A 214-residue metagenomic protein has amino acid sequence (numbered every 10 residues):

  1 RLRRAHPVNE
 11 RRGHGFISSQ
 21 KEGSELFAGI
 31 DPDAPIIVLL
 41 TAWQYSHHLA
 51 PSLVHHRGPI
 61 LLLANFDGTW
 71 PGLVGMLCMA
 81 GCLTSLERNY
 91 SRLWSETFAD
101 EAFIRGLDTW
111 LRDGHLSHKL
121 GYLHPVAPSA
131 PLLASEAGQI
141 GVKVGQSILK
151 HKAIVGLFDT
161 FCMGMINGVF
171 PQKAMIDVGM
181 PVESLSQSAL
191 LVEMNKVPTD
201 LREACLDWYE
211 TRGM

Functional and structural regions predicted by a protein language model:
R1-M214: An N-terminal assembly and electron-transfer interface module characteristic of large anaerobic redox and radical
